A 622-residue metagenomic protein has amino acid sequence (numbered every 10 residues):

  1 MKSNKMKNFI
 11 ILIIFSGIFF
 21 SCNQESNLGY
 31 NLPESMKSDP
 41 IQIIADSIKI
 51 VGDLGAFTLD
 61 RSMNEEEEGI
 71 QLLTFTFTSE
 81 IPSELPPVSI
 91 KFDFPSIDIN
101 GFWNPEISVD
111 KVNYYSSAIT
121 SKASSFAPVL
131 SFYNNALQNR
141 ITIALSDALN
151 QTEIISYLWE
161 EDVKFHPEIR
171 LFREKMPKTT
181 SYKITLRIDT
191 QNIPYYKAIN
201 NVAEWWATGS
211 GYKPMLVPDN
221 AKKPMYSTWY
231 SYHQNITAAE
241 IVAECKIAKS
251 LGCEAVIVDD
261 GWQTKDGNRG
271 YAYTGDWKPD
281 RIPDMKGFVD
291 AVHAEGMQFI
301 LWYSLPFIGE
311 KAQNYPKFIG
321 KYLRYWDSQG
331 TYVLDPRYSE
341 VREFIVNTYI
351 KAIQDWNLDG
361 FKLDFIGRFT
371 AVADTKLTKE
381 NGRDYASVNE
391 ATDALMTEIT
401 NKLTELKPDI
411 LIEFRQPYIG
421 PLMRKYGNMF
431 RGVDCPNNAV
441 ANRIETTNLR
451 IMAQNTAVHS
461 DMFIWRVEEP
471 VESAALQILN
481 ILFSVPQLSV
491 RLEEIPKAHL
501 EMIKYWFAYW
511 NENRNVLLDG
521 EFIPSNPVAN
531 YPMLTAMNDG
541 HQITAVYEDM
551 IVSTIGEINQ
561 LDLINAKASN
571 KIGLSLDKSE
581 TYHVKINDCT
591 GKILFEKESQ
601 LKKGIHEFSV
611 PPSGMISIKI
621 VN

Functional and structural regions predicted by a protein language model:
F20-S21: C-terminal motif of bacterial Sec signal peptides marking the signal peptidase cleavage site
N27-T208, Y212: N-terminal accessory beta-strand-rich subdomains and adjacent acidic, glycine-rich linkers that precede catalytic cores
T179-K183, L395-M615: Active-site-proximal substrate-binding groove within the catalytic cores of carbohydrate-active enzymes
K197-K213, A255-V258, R281-Q329, D409-E413 (+1 more regions): Glycine-rich, aromatic-flanked loop segments that form ligand/cofactor-binding clefts across common enzyme folds
L216, K223, Y230-Q234, Q298-D355 (+1 more regions): Active-site-adjacent "subsite" loops/lids of carbohydrate-active enzymes
P224-T228, V256-V258, F299-Y303, F361-L363 (+2 more regions): Hydrophobic faces of well-ordered beta-strands that scaffold small-molecule active sites in alpha/beta enzyme cores
E240-Q263, D355, D359: Catalytic domains of carbohydrate-active enzymes, especially glycoside hydrolases
W262-M285, A312-P336, R368-D393, I399: Aromatic- and acidic-residue-enriched carbohydrate-binding clefts of CAZyme catalytic domains
